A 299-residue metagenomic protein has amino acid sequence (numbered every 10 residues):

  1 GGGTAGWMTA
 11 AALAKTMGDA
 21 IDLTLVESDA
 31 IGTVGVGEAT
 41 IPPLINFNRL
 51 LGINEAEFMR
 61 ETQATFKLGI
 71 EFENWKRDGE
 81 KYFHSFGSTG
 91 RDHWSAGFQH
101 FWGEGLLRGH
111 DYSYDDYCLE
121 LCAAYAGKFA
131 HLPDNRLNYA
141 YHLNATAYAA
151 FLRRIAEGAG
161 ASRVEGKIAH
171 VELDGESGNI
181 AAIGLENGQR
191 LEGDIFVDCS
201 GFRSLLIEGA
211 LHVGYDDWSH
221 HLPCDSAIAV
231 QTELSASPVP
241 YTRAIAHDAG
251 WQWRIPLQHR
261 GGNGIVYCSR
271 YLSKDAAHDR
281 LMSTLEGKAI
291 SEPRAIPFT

Functional and structural regions predicted by a protein language model:
G1-T4: Glycine-rich Rossmann-fold phosphate-binding loop(s) that bind the pyrophosphate of adenine dinucleotide cofactors
A12-V36: Glycine-rich FAD pyrophosphate-binding loop
V36-A123: Dinucleotide-binding Rossmann-like beta1-alpha1 core, especially the glycine-rich loop that anchors the ADP
S95, N135-I155, R163-E165, C199 (+3 more regions): Short beta-strand to alpha-helix junction loop
V164-A181: A conserved short coil-to-beta-strand element within the FAD-binding core of flavoproteins
L185-I195: Core beta-strand elements of the Rossmann-like FAD/NAD(P) dinucleotide-binding domain in flavoenzyme oxidoreductases
V197-V213: Flavin (primarily FAD) binding-site architecture
H247-F298: Conserved FAD/dinucleotide-binding core of flavoprotein oxidoreductases
